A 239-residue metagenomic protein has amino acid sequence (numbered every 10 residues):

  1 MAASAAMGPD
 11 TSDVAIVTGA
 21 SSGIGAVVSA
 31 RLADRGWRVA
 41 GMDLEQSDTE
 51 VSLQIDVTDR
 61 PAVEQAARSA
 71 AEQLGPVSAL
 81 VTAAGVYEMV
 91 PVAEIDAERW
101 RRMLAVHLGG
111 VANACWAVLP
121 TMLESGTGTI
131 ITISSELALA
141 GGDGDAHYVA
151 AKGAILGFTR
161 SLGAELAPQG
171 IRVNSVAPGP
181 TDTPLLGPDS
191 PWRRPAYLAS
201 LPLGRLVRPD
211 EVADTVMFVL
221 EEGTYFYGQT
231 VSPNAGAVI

Functional and structural regions predicted by a protein language model:
S21-S22: Conserved glycine-rich cofactor-binding loop
P91-V92, R99-L104, L186, Y197: Substrate-binding pocket helix/loop in short-chain dehydrogenase/reductase
C115, A151, T159: Active-site helix of classical SDR
P120, A164-P168: Alpha-helical segment proximal to the catalytic Tyr-Lys
S135: Residue(s) in the substrate-gating loop at a strand-loop-helix junction that position the organic substrate next
A167, R172, F226-G228: Short, small/polar-rich loop/turn modules that mediate ligand/substrate recognition or access, typified
L206-P233: C-terminal substrate-recognition "lid" of short-chain dehydrogenase/reductases
